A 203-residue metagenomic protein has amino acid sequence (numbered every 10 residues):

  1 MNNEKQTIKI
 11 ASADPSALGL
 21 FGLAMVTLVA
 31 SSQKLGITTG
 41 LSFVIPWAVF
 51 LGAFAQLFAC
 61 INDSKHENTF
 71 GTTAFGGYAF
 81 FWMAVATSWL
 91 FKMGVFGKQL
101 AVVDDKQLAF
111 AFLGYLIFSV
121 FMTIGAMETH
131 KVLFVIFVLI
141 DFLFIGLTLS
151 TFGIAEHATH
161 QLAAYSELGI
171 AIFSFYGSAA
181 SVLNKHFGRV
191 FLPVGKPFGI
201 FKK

Functional and structural regions predicted by a protein language model:
M1-A59, D63, F198-F201: N-terminal topogenic module of multi-pass integral membrane proteins
N3-S12, S31-S42, N68-G71, K92-D104 (+1 more regions): Short juxtamembrane and helix-loop transition motifs at transmembrane-helix boundaries in membrane proteins
G22-V29, P46-F58, T72-L90, A109-F121: Core segments of alpha-helical transmembrane spans in multipass integral membrane proteins
G40-G52, L100-G114, F137, Y165-L168: Structural signature of hydrophobic alpha-helical transmembrane segments
Q56-H66, V120-E128: C-terminal ends of transmembrane helices
T69-Y78, L133-V138: Cytoplasmic-side transmembrane-helix entry/capping segments in multi-pass membrane proteins
A109-F121, K131-F152, T159-A180: Alpha-helical membrane segments in multi-pass integral membrane proteins
G188-K203: Short, highly charged, low-complexity non-transmembrane loops/tails of multi-pass membrane proteins
